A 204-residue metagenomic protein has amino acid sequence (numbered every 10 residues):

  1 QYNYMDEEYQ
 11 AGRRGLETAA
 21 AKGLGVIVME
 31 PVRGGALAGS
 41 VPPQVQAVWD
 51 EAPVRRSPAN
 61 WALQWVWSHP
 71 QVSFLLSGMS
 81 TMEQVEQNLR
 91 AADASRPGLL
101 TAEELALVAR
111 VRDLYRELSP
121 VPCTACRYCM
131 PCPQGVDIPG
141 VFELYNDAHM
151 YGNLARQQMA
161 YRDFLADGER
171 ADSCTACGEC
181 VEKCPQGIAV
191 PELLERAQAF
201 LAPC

Functional and structural regions predicted by a protein language model:
Q1-G140, N153-F164, E192: Beta/alpha (TIM)-barrel catalytic core signal, keyed to glycine-rich beta->alpha loops juxtaposed to Asp/Glu that bind
V72, A199-C204: Iron-sulfur (Fe-S) cluster-binding modules
L89, A109-R112, Y145, A197 (+1 more regions): A general structural motif at alpha-helix termini
C123-C132, C174-C180, C184: Short cysteine clusters
P133-M150, E182-F200: Iron-sulfur (Fe-S) cluster-binding segments and ferredoxin-like electron-carrier domains, especially [2Fe-2S]
M150-G178, P203-C204: Short Fe-S-cluster ligation motifs
